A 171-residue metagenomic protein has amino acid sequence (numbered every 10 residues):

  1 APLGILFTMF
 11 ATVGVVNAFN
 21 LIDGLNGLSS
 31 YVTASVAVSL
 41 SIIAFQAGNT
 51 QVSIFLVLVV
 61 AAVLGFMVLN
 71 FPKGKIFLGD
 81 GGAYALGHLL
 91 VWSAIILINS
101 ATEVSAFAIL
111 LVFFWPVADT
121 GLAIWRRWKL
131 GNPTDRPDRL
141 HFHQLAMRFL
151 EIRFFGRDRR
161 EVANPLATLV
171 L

Functional and structural regions predicted by a protein language model:
A1-M9: Membrane-helix boundary/helix-loop-helix interface segments in multi-pass membrane proteins
G4, V13, Q144: Short, contiguous clusters of charged residues that form electrostatic/catalytic patches at enzyme active sites, used
A11-N20: Single transmembrane alpha-helix segments in multi-pass membrane proteins
V16-N17, N26-S29: PRPP/pyrophosphate-binding module of the type I phosphoribosyltransferase fold
S30-L171: Alpha-helical transmembrane segments
